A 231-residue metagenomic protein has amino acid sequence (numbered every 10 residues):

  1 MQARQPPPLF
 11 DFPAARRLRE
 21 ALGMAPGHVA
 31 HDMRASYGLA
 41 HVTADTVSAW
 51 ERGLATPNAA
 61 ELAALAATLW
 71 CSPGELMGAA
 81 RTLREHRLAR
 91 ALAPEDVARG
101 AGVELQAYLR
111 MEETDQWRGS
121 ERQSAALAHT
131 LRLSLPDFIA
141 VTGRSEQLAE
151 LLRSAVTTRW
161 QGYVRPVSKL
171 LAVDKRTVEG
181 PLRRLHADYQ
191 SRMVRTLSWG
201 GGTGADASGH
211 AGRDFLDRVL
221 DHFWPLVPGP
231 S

Functional and structural regions predicted by a protein language model:
M1-L22, H28, C71-R90: A short, Lys/Arg-rich alpha-helix, primarily the initiator
R19, A30, A66, R87 (+2 more regions): The alpha-helix within a helix-turn-helix
G23-S48, A91-R110: Short alpha-helical DNA-recognition segment
M33, E51, E61, A101 (+5 more regions): DNA major-groove recognition helix of helix-turn-helix
G38-A40, L54-A59, G74, L88 (+2 more regions): Short, solvent-exposed alpha-helical "recognition" segments
N58-E75, R122-F138: DNA major-groove recognition helix of helix-turn-helix/homeodomain DNA-binding modules
M77-R99, A140-L170, F223, V227-P230: Short, charged recognition helix plus adjacent turn of helix-turn-helix-like nucleic-acid-binding domains
V156-S231: Charged, low-complexity intrinsically disordered regulatory/assembly segments
